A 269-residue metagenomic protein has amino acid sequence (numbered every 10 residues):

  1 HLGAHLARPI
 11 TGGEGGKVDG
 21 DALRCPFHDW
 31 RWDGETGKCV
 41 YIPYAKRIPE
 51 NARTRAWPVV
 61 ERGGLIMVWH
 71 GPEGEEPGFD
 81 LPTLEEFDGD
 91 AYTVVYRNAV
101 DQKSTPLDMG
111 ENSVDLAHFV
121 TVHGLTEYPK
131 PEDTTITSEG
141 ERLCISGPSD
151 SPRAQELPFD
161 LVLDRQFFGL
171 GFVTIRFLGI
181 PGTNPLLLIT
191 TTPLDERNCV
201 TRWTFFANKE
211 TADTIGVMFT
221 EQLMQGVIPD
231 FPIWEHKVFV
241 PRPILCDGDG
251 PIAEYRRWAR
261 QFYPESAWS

Functional and structural regions predicted by a protein language model:
H1-F87: Rieske [2Fe-2S] iron-sulfur-binding domain
G74-S269: C-terminal catalytic domain of Rieske-type non-heme iron oxygenases
